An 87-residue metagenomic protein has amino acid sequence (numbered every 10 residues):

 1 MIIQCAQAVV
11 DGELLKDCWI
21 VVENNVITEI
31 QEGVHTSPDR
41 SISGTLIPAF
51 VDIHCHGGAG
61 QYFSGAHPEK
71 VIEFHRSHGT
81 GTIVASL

Functional and structural regions predicted by a protein language model:
M1-P48: Histidine-rich, glycine-flanked metal-binding segment
I3, V34-E69, E73: Replace "His-x-His-based motif
G12, S64-G65, L87: Short, exposed beta-strand "edge-strand" segments with a Pro/Gly-rich flavor and a Y/T-containing core
C18, H54, S86: A cross-family glycoside hydrolase active-site/sugar-binding cleft signature
I72-L87: Divalent-metal coordination cores built from histidine and acidic residues
